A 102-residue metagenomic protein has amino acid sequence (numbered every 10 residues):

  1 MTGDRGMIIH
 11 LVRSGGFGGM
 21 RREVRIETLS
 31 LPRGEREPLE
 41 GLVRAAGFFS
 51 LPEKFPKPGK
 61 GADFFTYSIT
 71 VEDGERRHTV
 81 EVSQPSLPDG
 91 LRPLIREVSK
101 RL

Functional and structural regions predicted by a protein language model:
M1-L102: Function-determining sites in protein domains
